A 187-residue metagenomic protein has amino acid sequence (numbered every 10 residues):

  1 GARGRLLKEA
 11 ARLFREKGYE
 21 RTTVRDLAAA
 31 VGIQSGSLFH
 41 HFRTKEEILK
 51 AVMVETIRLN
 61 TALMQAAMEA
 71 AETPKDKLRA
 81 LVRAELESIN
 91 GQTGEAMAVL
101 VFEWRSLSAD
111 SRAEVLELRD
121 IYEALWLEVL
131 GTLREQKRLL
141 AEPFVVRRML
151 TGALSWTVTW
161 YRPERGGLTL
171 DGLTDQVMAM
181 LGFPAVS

Functional and structural regions predicted by a protein language model:
R5, E9-E47, A51: Helix-turn-helix
E16-E20, A71, Q92, Q136: Short coil/turn segments at alpha/beta junctions that flank glycine-rich nucleotide-binding fingerprints
F42, V101-L107: Short helix-capping/turn signature of helix-turn-helix
A51, Q65-E95, V146-L150: Hydrophobic alpha-helical connector segments
R58-A62, G91, V99, A109-Q136 (+2 more regions): Amphipathic alpha-helical packing segments from all-alpha helical-bundle domains
A67, W104, Y161-E164: Secondary-structure edge/capping motif, primarily at the C-terminal ends of alpha-helices and the immediately following
A84-G91, E123-T132, T151-A153, T159-S187: C-terminal peripheral helix-coil segments that are non-catalytic and often amphipathic
